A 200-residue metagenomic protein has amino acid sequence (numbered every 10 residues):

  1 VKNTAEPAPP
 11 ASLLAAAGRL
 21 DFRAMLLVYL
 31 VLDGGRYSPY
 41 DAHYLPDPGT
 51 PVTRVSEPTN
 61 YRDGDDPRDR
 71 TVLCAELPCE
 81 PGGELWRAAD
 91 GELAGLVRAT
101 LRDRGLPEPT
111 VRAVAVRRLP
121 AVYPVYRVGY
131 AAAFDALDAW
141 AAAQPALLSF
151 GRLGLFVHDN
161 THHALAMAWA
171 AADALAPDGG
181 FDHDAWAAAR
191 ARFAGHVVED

Functional and structural regions predicted by a protein language model:
V1-G91, G95-G105, P109, A131 (+2 more regions): Mid-domain catalytic core of redox enzymes that form a hydrophobic substrate pocket/lid adjacent to a catalytic redox
G18-R19, V125-D200: C-terminal lid/capping helical subdomain adjacent to the catalytic/cofactor pocket in oxidative enzymes
E57, A113-V116: Hydrophobic/anchoring residues in structured secondary elements
Y61-G64, Y123, F156: Flexible, glycine-rich phosphate/dinucleotide-binding loops and adjacent beta-alpha linkers at cofactor/substrate
L77, R118, G151: Active-site proximal loops enriched in glycine and acidic residues that flank catalytic Cys/His/Asp and coordinate
P81, P120, V157: Feature marks short, surface-exposed loop/turn motifs that line or immediately flank catalytic pockets and channel
V111-V114, L147: Generic structural signal for residues in well-ordered beta-strands
A115-P124: Short proline/glycine- and acidic-rich turn/helix-capping motifs at secondary-structure junctions
